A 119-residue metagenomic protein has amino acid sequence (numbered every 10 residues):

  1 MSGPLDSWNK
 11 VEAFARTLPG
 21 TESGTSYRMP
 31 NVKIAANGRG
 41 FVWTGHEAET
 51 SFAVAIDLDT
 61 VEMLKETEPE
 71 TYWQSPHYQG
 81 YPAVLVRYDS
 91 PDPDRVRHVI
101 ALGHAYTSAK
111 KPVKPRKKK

Functional and structural regions predicted by a protein language model:
M1-K119: Charge-dense, helix-prone N-terminal extensions
